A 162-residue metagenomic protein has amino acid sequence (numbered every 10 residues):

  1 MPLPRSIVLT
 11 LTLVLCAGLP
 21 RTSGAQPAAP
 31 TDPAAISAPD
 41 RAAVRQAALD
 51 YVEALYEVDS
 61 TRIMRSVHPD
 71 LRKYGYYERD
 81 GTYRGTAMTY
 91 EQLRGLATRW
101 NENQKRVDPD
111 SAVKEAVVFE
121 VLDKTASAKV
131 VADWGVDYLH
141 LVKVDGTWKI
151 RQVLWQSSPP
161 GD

Functional and structural regions predicted by a protein language model:
M1-S6: Positively charged n-region of N-terminal signal peptides that target proteins for export
V8-G18: Bacterial N-terminal signal peptides
P20-T22: N-terminal signal peptide c-region/cleavage motif recognized by signal peptidases
G24-R65, P69-D70, A87: Short, low-complexity N-terminal intrinsically disordered segments enriched in polar/charged residues
Q26, S127-K129, V136-G161: Short beta-strand edge/turn micro-motifs at domain boundaries
P27, R72-Y76, Y83-G135: Surface-exposed, charged secondary-structure patches
V67, K73-G75, R79-D80, G161: Outer-membrane beta-barrel domain signature
D80-G81, G146: Detector for glycine-centered tight turns/loop "hinges" at secondary-structure junctions
